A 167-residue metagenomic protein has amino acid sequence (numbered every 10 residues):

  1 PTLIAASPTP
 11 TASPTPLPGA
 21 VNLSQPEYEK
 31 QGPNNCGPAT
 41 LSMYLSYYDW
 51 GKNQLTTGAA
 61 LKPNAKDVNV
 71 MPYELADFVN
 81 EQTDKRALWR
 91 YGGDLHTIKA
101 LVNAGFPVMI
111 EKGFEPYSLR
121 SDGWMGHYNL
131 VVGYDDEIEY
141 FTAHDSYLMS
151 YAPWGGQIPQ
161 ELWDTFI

Functional and structural regions predicted by a protein language model:
P1-P72, F114, D122, D136-I138: Active-site-adjacent structural segments surrounding the nucleophilic cysteine of cysteine proteases and isopeptidases
A20, L55-I167: Conserved active-site-adjacent core of cysteine acyl-enzyme catalytic domains
